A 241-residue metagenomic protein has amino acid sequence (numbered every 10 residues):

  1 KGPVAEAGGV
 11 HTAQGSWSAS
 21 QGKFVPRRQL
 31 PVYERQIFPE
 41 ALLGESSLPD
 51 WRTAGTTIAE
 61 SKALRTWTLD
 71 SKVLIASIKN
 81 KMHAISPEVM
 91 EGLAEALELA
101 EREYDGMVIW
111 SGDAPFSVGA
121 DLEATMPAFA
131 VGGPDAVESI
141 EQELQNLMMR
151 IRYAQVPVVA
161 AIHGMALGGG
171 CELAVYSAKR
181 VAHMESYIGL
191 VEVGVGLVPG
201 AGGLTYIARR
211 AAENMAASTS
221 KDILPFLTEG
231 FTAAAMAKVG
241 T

Functional and structural regions predicted by a protein language model:
K1-M107, G112-A114, E123-E143, L147-V156 (+5 more regions): N-terminal glycine-rich phosphate-binding loop for ADP-containing cofactors
F116-V118: A structural motif shared across PLP-dependent enzymes of the aminotransferase-like
C171: Short glycine/serine-rich donor-binding loops of glycosyltransferases
